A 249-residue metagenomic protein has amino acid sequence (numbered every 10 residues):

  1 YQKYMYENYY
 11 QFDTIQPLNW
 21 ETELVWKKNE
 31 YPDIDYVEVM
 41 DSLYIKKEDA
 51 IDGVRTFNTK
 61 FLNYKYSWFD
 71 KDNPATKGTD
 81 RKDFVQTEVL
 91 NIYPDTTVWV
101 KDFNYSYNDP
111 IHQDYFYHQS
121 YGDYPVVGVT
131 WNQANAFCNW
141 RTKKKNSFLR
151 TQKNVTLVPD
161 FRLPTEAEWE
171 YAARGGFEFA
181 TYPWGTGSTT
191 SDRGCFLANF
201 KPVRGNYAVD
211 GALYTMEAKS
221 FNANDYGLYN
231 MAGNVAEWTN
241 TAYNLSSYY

Functional and structural regions predicted by a protein language model:
Y1-Q11, M40, G53, R141-F148 (+1 more regions): Short capping motifs at secondary-structure boundaries
M5-T22, P32: Cationic-aromatic interfacial patches
D13-T14, D41-S42, G53, D95-T96 (+1 more regions): Coil residues (strongly favoring Ser/Thr
N19-D72: Low-complexity, serine/threonine/proline-enriched polar segments
K65-Y249: Functional-site microenvironments in short loops/helix caps that host divalent-cation chemistry
